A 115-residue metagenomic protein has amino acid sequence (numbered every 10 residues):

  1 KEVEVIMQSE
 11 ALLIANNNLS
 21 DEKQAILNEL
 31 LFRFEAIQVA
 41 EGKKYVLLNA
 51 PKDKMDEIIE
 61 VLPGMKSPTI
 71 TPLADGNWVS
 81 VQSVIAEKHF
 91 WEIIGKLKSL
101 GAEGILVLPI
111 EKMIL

Functional and structural regions predicted by a protein language model:
K1-L115: Small-molecule-sensing regulatory modules
